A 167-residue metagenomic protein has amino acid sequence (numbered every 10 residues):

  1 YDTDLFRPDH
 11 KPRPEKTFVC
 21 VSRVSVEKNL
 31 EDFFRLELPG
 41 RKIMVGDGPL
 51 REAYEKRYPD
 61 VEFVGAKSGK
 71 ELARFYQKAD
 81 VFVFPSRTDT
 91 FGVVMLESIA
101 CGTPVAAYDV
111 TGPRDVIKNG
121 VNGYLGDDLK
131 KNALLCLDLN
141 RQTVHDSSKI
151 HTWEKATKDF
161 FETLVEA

Functional and structural regions predicted by a protein language model:
Y1-F6, P49: Short beta-strand->alpha-helix junction loop in the catalytic core of nucleotide-activated group-transfer enzymes
H10-K28, F34-V45: Conserved donor-binding/catalytic core segment of Leloir-type glycosyltransferases
E52-K70: Nucleotide-activated donor-binding/catalytic signature segment of Leloir-type glycosyltransferases, i.e., the conserved
A66-K67, R74-A79, F160: Short alpha-helical donor nucleotide-sugar binding micro-motif in glycosyltransferases
R87: Aromatic "clamp/platform" in nucleotide-sugar-dependent glycosyltransferases that forms part of the donor/acceptor
P104-A107: Short hydrophobic beta-strand element within catalytic cores of glycosyltransferases and related nucleotide-activated
L137-E166: A charged, aromatic-enriched C-terminal amphipathic alpha-helix characteristic of glycosyltransferases across folds
